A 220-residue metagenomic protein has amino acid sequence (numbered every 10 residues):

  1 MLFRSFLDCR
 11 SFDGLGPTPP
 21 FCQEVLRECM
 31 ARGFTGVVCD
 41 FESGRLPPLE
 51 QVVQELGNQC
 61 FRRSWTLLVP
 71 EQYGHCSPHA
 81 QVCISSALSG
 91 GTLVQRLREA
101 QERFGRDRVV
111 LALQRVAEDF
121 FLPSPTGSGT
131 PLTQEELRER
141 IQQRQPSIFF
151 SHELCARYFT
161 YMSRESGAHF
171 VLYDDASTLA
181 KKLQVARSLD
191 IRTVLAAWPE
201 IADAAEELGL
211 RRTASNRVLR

Functional and structural regions predicted by a protein language model:
S5-L7: Long, charged/polar, low-complexity intrinsically disordered N-terminal extensions that precede catalytic
C9-C22, E42-E50, G74, A87-T92 (+1 more regions): Acidic-and-aromatic substrate-binding clefts and catalytic sites of carbohydrate-active enzymes
G14-R32, Q72-H75, D174-R187: Short, acidic/polar
C29-F34, Q59-W65, A100-R108, K181-T193: A structural motif corresponding to the C-terminal end of an alpha-helix and its immediate exit/capping segment
D40-I141: Substrate-binding surface in catalytic domains of secreted glycosidases
R108-K182, A214, L219-R220: Glycan-binding loop/region signatures in secreted carbohydrate-active enzymes
K182-R220: Acidic/aromatic/glycine-rich contiguous surface patches that form carbohydrate-binding/processing clefts and analogous
